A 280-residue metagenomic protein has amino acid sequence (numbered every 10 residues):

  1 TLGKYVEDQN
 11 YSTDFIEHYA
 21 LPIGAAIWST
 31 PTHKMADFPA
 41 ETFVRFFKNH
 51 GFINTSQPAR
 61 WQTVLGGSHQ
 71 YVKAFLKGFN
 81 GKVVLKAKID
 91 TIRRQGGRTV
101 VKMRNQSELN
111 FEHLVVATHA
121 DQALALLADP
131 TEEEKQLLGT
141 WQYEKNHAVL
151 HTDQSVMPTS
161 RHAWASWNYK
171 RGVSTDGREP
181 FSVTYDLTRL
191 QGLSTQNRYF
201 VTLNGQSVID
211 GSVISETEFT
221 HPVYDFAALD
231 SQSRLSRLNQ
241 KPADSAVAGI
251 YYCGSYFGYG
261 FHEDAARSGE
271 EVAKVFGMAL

Functional and structural regions predicted by a protein language model:
T1-R93: Active-site/ligand-binding neighborhood in enzyme catalytic cores
D14, A26-W28, T32, L124-A125 (+2 more regions): Short catalytic/ligand-binding loop motif for oxyanion handling, primarily in non-cytosolic enzymes, centered on
V64-S68, S107, G258-A265: Aromatic-acidic/polar surface patches that form glycan- and anion
F75, T99, Q106-S107, S236-S245: A short acidic-Thr-Gly-centered motif at the start of a beta-strand
G78, D129, V275, A279: Active-site catalytic microenvironments for nucleophilic, acid-base chemistry
V83-L85, V116, Y252: A structural signal for the hydrophobic beta-strands that form the central parallel beta-sheet of Rossmann-like
A87-Y224: Mid-domain catalytic core of redox enzymes that form a hydrophobic substrate pocket/lid adjacent to a catalytic redox
D176-L280: Conserved flavin/dinucleotide-binding core of flavoenzymes
